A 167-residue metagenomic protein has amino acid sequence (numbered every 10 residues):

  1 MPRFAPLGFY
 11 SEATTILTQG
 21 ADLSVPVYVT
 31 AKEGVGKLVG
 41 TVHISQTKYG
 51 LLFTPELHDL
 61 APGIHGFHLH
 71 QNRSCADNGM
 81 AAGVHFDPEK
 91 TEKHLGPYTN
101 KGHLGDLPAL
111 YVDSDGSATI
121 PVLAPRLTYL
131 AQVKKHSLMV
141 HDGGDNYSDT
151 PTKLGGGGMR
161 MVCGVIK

Functional and structural regions predicted by a protein language model:
P2-K167: N-terminal leader/targeting pre-sequences
